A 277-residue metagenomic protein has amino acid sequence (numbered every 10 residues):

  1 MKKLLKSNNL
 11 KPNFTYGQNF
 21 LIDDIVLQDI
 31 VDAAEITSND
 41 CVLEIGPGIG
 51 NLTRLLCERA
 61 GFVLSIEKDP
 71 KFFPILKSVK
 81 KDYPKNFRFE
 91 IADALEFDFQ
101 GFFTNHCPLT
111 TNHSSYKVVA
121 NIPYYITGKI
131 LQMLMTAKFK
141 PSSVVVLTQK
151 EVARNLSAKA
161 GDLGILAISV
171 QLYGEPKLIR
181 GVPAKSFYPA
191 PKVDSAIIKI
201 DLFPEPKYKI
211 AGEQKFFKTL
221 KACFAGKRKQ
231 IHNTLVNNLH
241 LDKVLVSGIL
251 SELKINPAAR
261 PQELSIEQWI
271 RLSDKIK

Functional and structural regions predicted by a protein language model:
M1-A222, S251, R271: Catalytic cores of RNA-modifying enzymes
A196, I200-P204, Y208-G248, L253-N256 (+2 more regions): An accessory alpha-helical subdomain
K275-K277: Generic C-terminal helix-cap and adjacent flexible tail
